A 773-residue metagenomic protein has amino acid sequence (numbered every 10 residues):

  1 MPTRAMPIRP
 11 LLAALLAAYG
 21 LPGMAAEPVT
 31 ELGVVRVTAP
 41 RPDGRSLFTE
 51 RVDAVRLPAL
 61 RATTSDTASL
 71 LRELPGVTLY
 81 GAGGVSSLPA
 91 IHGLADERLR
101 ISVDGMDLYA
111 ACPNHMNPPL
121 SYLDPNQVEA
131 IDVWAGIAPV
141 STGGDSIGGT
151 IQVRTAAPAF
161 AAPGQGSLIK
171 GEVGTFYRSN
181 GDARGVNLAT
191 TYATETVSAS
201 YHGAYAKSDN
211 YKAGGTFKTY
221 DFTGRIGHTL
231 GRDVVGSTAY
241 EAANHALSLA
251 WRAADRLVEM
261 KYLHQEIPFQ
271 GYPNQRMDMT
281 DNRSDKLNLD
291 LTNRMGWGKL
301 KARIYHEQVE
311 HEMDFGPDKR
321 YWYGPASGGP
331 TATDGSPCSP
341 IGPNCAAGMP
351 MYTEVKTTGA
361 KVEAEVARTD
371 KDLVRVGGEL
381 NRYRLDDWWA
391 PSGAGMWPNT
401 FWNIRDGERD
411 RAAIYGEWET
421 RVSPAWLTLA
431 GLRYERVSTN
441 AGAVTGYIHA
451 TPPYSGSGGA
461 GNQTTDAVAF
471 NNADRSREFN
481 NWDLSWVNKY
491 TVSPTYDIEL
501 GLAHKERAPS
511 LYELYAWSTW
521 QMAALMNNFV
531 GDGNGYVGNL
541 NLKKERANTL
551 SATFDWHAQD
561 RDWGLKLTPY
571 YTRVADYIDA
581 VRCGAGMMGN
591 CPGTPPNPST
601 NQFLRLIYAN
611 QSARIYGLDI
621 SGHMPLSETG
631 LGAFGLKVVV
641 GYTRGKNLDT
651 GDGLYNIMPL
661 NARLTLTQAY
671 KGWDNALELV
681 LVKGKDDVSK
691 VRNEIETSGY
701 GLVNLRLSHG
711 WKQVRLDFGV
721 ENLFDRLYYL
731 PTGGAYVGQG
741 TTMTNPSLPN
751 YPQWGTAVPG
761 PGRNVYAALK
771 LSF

Functional and structural regions predicted by a protein language model:
G33-A68, L88, D96: N-terminal periplasmic "start-of-domain" segments of outer-membrane beta-barrel proteins
L108-I137: Short acidic/polar hinge/loop motifs at secondary-structure boundaries that mediate gating or recognition
A159, S167-G174, R178-G185, A189-N282 (+1 more regions): Periplasmic-side early beta-strands and strand-to-turn transitions of outer-membrane beta-barrels
G214, R507, A580, K683-D687 (+1 more regions): C-terminal beta-signal and adjacent terminal beta-strands/loops of Gram-negative outer-membrane beta-barrel proteins
G215-V235, D314-P350, W388-W402, N440-S476 (+4 more regions): Solvent-exposed loop segments that connect transmembrane elements
A242, D255-L300, Q308-P340, C345-T357 (+3 more regions): Flexible loop and strand-edge segments within Gram-negative outer membrane beta-barrel domains
M277-G296, T353-V355, N403-R411, T464-D466 (+9 more regions): Outer-membrane beta-barrel signature, preferentially recognizing the C-terminal barrel domain of Gram-negative
R421-L427, R436, D562-I578, C583 (+2 more regions): Gram-negative outer-membrane beta-barrel transporters
